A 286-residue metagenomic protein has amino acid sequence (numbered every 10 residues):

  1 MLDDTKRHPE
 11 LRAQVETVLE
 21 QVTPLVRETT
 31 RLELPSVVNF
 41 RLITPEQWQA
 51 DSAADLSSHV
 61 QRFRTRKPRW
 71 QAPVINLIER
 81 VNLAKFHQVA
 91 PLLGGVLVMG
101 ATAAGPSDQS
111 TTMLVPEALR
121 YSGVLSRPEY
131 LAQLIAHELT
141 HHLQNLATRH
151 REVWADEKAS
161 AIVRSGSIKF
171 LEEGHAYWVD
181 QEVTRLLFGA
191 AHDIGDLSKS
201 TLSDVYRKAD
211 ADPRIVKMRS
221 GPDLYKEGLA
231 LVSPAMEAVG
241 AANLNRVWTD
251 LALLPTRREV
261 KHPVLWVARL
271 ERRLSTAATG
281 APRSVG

Functional and structural regions predicted by a protein language model:
M1-I75, Q144, P263-G286: N-terminal low-structure segments adjacent to metalloprotease catalytic domains across cellular compartments
R12, P128, A132, K169 (+1 more regions): Solvent-exposed, acidic/flexible segments
T17-E20, H137, F170-G174, K226 (+1 more regions): A structural signal for well-ordered alpha-helical segments within the folded catalytic domains of diverse enzymes
D55-A132, L139-L146: Active-site scaffold of zinc-dependent metalloenzymes
Y121-L125, E157-S165, A209-M218: Acidic/His metal-coordination segments adjacent to aromatic residues that form catalytic metal sites in metalloenzymes
Y130, L134, N145-D196: Post-HExxH zinc-binding segment in Zn-dependent metallohydrolases
L139, L143, A147, V179 (+3 more regions): Generic structural signal for hydrophobic core residues of well-folded globular domains
L186-G286: Pan-zinc metallopeptidase signature
